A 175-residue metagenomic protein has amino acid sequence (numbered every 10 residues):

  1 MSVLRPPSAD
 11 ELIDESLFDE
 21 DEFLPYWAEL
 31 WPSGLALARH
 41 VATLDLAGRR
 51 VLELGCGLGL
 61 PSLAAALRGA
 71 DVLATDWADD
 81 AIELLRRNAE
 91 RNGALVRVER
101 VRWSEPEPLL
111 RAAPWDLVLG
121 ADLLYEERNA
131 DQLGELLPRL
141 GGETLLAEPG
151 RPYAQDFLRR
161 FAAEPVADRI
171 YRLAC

Functional and structural regions predicted by a protein language model:
M1-C175: S-adenosylmethionine-dependent methyltransferases
